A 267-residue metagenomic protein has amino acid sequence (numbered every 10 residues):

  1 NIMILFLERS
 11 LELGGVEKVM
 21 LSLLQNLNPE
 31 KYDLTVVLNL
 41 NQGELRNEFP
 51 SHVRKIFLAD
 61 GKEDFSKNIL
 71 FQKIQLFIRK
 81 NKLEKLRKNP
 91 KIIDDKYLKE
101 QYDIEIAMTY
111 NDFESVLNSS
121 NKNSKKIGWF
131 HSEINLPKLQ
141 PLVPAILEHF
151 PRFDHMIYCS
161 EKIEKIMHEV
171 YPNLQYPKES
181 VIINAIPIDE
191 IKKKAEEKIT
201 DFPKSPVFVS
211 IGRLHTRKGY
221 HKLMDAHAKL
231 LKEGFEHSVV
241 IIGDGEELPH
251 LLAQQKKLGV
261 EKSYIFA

Functional and structural regions predicted by a protein language model:
F6-L13, N26, E30-K80, K178: N-terminal strand-loop element at the rim of the active site of nucleotide-sugar-dependent glycosyltransferases
G14-S22, P206-K229, F235, E246-L252: A conserved mid-protein helix/loop that constitutes part of the nucleotide-sugar donor-binding site
R87-L98, I104-N123: An aromatic- and histidine-rich active-site surface loop
I92-Q101, L139-Y158: Membrane-proximal helix-turn-helix segments that form the acceptor-binding/catalytic region of lipid-linked
E114-V116, F153-E179, I186: A short, active-site helix/loop in glycosyltransferases that binds the activated sugar's phosphate group
I134-N135, K162-I163, V181-K192, S210 (+1 more regions): Short beta-strand->alpha-helix junction loop in the catalytic core of nucleotide-activated group-transfer enzymes
L139-Q140, H168-E169, P177-K204: Acidic anion/phosphate-binding donor-loop and adjacent secondary structure in glycosyltransferase catalytic cores
H250-A267: Nucleotide-activated donor-binding/catalytic signature segment of Leloir-type glycosyltransferases, i.e., the conserved
